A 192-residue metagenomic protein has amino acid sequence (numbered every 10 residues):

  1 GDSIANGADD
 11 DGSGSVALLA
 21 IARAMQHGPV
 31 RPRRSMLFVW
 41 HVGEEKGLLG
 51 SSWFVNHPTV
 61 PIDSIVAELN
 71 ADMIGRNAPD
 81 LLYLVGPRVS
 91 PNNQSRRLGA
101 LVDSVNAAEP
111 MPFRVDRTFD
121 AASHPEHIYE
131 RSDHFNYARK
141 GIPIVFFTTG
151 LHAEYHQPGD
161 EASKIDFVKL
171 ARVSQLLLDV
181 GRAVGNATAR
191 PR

Functional and structural regions predicted by a protein language model:
G1-L48, L177: Alpha-helical metal-binding/catalytic segments enriched in His/Glu/Asp
S3, D80-P91, Q157-V168: Short beta-alpha connecting loops at secondary-structure transitions that line or flank enzyme active sites
G7, I21-R31, S51, V55 (+3 more regions): C-terminal soluble interaction/assembly domains
D11, M36, M73, P87 (+1 more regions): Active/binding-pocket-proximal capping segment
V16-R23, S52, R96, A100 (+5 more regions): Solvent-exposed, polar/charged alpha-helical surfaces in well-ordered, non-transmembrane soluble domains, broadly
A24-R34, P58-S64, A108, A187-P191: Secondary-structure transition/capping motifs at alpha-helix termini and the adjoining loop/turn into the next element
H41-F146: Metal-dependent peptidase/peptidase-like ectodomains
T148-R192: His/Asp/Glu-rich mid-to-C-terminal helical/loop segments that flank catalytic regions of hydrolases
